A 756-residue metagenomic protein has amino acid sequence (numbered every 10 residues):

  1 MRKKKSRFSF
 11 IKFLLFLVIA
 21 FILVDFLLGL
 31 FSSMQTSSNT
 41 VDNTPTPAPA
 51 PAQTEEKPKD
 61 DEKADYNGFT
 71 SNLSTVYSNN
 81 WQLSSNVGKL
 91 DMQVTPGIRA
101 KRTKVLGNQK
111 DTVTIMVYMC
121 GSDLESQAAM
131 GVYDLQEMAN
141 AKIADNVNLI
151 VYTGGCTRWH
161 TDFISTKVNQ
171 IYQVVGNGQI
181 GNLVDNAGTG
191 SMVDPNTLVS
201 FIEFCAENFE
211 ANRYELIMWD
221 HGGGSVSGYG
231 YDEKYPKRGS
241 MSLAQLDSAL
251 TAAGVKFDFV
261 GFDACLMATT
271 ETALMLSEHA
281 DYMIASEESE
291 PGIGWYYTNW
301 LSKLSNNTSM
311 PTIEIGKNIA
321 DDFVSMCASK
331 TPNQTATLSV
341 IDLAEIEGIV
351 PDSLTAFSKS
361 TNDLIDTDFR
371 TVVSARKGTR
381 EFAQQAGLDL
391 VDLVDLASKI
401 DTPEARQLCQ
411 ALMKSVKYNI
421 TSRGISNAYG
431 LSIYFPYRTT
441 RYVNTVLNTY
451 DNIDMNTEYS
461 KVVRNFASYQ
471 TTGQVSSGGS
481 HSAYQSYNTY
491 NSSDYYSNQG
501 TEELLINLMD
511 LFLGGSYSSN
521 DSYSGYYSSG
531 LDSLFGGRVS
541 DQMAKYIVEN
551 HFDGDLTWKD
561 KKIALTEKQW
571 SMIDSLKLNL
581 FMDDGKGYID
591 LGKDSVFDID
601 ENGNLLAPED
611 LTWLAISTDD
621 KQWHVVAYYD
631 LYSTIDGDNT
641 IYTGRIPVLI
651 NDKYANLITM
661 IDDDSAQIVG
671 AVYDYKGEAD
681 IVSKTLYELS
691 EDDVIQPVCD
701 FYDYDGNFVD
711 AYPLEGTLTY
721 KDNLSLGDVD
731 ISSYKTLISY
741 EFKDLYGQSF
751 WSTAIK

Functional and structural regions predicted by a protein language model:
R2-N39: Alpha-helical transmembrane anchor segments and their immediate juxtamembrane flanks, especially terminal single-pass
I11-F16, A128-A129, T161-I164, S227-Y231 (+2 more regions): Short, solvent-exposed loop/turn and secondary-structure capping segments
S33-S37, K57-E210: N-terminal extension/subdomain marker
T36, D42, A52-N108, E207 (+3 more regions): Terminal, contiguous helix-loop blocks that mediate binding/assembly
T114-M119, N148-T153, E215-M218, D258-F262 (+2 more regions): Structural recognition of the beta-strand scaffold that forms the well-ordered cores of secreted hydrolase catalytic
G154-C156, H221, R438: Solvent-exposed coil/turn segments that connect beta secondary-structure elements in extracytoplasmic/periplasmic
C205-S225: Active-site groove signature of glycoside hydrolases
